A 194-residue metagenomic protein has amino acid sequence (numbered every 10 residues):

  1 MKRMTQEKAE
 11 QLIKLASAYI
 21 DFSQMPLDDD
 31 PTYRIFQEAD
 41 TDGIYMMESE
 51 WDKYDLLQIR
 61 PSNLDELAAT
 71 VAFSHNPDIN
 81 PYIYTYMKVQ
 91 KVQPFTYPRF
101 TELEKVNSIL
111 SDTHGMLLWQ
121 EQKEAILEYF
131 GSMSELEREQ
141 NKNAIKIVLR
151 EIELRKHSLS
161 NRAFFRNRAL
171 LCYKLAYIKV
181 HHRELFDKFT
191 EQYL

Functional and structural regions predicted by a protein language model:
M1-L194: Mg2+-dependent phosphoryl-transfer active-site scaffold
